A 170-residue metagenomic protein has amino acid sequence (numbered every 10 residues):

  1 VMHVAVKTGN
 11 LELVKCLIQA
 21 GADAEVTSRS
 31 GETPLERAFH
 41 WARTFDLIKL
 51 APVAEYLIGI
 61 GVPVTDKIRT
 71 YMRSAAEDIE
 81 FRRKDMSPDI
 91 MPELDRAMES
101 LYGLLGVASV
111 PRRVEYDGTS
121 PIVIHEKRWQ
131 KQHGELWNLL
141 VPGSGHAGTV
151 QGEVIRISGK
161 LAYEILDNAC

Functional and structural regions predicted by a protein language model:
V1-G21, P34: Extended amphipathic alpha-helical coiled-coil/heptad-repeat regions
V1-M2, T27-A42, K67-E77: Ankyrin-repeat boundary/"N-cap" motif
V4-N10, R37-I48: Ankyrin repeat A-helix N-terminal signature
N10-Q19, F45-G59: Ankyrin repeat structural motif
G59-V62, F81: Alpha-helical solenoid repeat scaffolds used for protein-protein interaction
R69-C170: C-terminal "tail" modules appended to repeat-scaffold proteins
